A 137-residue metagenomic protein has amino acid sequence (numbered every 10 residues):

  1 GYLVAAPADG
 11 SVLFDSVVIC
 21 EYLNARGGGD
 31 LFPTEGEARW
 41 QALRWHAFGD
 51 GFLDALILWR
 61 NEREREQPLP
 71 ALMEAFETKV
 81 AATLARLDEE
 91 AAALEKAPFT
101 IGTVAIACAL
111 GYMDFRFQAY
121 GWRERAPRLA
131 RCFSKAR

Functional and structural regions predicted by a protein language model:
G1-A71: GST-like domain detector, emphasizing the conserved glutathione-binding G-site in the N-terminal thioredoxin-like
G49-R131: GST-like fold's C-terminal all-alpha helical module
R131-R137: Charged phosphate-binding loop/patch that engages nucleotide di/tri-phosphates or the phosphate backbone of nucleic
